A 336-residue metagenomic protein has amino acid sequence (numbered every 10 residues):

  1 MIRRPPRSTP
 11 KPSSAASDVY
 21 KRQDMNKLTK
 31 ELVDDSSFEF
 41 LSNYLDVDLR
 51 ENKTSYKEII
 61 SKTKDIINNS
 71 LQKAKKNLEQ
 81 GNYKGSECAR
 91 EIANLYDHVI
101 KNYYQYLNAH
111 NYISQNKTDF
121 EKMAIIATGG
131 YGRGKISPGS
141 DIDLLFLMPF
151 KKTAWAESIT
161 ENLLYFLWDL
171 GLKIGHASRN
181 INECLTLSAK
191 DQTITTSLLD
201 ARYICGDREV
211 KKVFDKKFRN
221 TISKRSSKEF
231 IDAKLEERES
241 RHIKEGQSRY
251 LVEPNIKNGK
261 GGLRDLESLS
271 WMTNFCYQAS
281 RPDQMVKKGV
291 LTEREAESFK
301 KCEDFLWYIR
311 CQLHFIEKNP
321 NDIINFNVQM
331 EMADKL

Functional and structural regions predicted by a protein language model:
M1-Y20: Single conserved hydrophobic/aromatic residue that forms the stacking wall/gate of nucleotide- or nucleobase-binding
R22-L336: A nucleotide- and high-energy phosphate-metabolite-utilizing enzyme signature
